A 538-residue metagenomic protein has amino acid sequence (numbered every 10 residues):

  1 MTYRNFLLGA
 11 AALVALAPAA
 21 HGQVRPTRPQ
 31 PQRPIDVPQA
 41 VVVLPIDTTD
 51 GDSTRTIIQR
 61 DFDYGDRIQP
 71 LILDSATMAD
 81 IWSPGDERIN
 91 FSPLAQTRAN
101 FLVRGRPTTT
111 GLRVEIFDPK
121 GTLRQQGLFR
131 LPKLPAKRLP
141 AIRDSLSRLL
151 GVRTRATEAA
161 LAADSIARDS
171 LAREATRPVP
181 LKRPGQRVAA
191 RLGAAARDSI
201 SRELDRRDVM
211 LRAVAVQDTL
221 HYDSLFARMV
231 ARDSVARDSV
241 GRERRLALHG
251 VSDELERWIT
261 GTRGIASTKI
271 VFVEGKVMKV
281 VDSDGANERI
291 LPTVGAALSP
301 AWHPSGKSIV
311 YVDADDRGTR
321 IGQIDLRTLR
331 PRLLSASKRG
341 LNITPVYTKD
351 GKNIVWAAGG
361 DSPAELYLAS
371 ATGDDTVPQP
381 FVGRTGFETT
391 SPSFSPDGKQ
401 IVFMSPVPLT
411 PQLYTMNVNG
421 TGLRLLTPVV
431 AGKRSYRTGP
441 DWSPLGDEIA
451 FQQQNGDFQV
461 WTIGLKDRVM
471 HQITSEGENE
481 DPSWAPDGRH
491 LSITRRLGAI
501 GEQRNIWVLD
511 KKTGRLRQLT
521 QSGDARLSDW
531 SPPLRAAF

Functional and structural regions predicted by a protein language model:
P26-N90, V103-T110: Short beta-strand->alpha-helix linker/helix-N-cap micro-motif that forms a surface specificity/interaction loop
G85-A162, D169, R177, R187-A190 (+2 more regions): Amphipathic beta-strand/beta-sheet edge segments enriched in Tyr/Trp
R263, E274-M278, T293, V312-I321 (+10 more regions): A flexible loop/linker signature enriched in serine peptidases of the S9 family
G264-A266, P304-S305, K349-D350, P396-D397 (+3 more regions): Residue-level detector of Asp-centered blade-edge/turn motifs that repeat once per structural unit in beta-propeller
I270, I309, G351-I354, G398-V402 (+3 more regions): Hydrophobic beta-strand positions that form the internal "hydrophobic ladder" of WD40/Gbeta-like beta-propeller blades
D282-A286, D325-L329, S370-D374, N417-T421 (+2 more regions): Short loop/turn segments that connect beta-strands within beta-propeller blades
N287-P292, R330-S335, V377-G383, R424-V429 (+2 more regions): A short beta-strand motif characteristic of beta-propeller blades
R504-F538: Blade-level signature of beta-propeller repeat domains, shared across WD40, Kelch, NHL, RCC1 and BNR/Asp-box propellers
